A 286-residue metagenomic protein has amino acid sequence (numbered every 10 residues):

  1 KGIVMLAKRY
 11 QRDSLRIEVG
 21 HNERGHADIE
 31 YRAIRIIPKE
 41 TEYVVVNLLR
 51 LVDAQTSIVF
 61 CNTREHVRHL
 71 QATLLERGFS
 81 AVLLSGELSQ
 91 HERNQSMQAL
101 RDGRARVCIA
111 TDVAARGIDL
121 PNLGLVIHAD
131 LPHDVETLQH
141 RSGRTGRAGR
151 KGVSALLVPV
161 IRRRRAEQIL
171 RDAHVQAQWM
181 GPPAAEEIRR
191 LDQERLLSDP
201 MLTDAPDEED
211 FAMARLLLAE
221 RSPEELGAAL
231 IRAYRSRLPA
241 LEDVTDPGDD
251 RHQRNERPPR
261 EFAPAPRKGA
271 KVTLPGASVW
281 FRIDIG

Functional and structural regions predicted by a protein language model:
K1-G25, I169-V175: Post-DEXD/H (motif II) to motif III coupling segment of the RecA-like Helicase ATP-binding lobe
L6-R9, H21, L48-L51, Q98 (+4 more regions): Replace "in large, NTP-powered and nucleic-acid-processing enzymes" with "in large, NTP-powered factors and other
L15-E23, I34-K39, A129-P132, A155-I161 (+1 more regions): Conserved AAA+ ATPase "SRH/arginine-finger" region at the nucleotide-binding site
N22-R32, Y43-N47, H140, R165-D172: Conserved AAA+ ATPase core "coupling" helix
D28-T73, E209-A214: Conserved interdomain hinge at the start of the Helicase C-terminal
A72-T73, R77-Q168, D172: Conserved RecA-like helicase motor core of SF1/SF2 enzymes
G149-G286: Arginine-glycine-biased low-complexity disordered regions
